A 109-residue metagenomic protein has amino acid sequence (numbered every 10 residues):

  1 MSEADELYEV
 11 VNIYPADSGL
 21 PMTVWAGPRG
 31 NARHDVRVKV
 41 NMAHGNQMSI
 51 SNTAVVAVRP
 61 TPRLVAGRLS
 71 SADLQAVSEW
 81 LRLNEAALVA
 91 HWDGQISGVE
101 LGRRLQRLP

Functional and structural regions predicted by a protein language model:
M1, I13-P15, N52, V56 (+3 more regions): Amphipathic, alpha-helical segments enriched in basic
M1-D35: Short, charged/polar N-terminal "headpieces" of proteins
S2, S18, S49-S51, S70-S71 (+2 more regions): Generic serine detector
A4, Y8-V10, T61, G98 (+1 more regions): Intrinsically disordered, low-complexity regions
D5, I13-P15, R29, Q47-S49 (+3 more regions): Residue-level signal for the start and early helices of compact helical domains
T23-Q75: A short, structured beta-strand/loop element
A66-P109: Short, compact, well-ordered microdomains
